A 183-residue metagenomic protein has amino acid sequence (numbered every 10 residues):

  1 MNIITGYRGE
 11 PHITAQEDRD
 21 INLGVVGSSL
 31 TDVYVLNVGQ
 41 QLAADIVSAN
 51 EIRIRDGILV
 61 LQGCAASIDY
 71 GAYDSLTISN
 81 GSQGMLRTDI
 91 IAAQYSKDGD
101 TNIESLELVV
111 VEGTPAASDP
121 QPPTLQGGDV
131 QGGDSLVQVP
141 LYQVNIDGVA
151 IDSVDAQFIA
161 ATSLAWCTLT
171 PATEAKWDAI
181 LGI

Functional and structural regions predicted by a protein language model:
M1-L61: N-terminal "first-domain core" detector
T5-R8, I54-I183: Beta-strand-rich solenoidal segments
